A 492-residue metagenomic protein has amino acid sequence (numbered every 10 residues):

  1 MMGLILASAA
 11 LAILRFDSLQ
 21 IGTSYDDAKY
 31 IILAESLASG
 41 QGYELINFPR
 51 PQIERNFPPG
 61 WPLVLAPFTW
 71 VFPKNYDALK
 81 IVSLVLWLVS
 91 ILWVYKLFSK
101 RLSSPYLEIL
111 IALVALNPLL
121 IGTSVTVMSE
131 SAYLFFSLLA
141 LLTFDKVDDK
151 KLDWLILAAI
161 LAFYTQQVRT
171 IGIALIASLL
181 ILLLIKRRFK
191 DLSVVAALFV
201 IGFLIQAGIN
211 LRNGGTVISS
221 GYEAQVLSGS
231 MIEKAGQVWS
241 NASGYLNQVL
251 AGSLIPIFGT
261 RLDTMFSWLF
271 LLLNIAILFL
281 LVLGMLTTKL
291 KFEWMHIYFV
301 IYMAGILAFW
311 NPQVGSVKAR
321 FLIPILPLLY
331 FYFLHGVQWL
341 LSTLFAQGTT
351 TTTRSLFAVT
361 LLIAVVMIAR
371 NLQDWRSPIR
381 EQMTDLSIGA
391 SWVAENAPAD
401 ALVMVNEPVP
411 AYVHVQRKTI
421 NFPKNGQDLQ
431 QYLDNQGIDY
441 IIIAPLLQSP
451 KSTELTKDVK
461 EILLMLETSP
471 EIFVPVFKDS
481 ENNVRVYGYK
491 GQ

Functional and structural regions predicted by a protein language model:
M1-I5, P105-E108, A112, I160 (+4 more regions): Signature aromatic-anchored transmembrane alpha helix within multi-pass, membrane-resident enzymes that catalyze glycan
Y25, A78-L86, I109-L139, F144 (+3 more regions): Multi-pass, polyprenyl lipid-linked donor-dependent membrane glycosyltransferases
I46-R50, G214-L281: Membrane-lumen/periplasm interface segments of multi-pass, membrane-embedded glycan/lipid transferases
I81-L102, F135, L139, I277-G284: Transmembrane-helix motifs of polytopic, lipid-linked glycan transferases
L84, T123-S124, E130, T165-V168 (+3 more regions): Hydrophobic/aromatic-rich transmembrane helices and adjacent perimembrane loops
V89-V94, L183, A251-F292, V300-M303 (+1 more regions): Hydrophobic, aromatic-rich transmembrane alpha-helices and their immediate juxtamembrane boundary segments
T143-K150, A174-G208: Perimembrane helix-loop-helix junctions
L356-P410, K418-T419, P423, Q427-D434 (+3 more regions): Membrane-embedded, lumen/periplasm-facing catalytic core of multi-pass transferases that use lipid-linked donors
